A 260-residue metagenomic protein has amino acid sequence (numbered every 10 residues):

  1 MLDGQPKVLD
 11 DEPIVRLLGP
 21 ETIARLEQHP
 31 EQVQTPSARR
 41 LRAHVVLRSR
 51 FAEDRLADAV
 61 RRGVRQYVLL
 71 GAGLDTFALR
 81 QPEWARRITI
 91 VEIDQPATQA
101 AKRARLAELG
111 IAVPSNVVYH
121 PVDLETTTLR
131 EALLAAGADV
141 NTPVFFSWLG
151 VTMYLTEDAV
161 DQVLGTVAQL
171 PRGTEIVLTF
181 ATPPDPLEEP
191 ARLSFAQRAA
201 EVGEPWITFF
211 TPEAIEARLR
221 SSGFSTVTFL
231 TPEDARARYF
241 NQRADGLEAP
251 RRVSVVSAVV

Functional and structural regions predicted by a protein language model:
M1-V68, A72-H120, E131, V140: Rossmann-like AdoMet
V117, T128-E131, Y154-L170: A short, conserved alpha-helix within the catalytic core of class I
D123-T126: Conserved SAM/SAH-binding loop
A138-A159: A short SAM/SAH-binding and catalytic strip from SAM-dependent methyltransferases
F145-S147, L164-D185: Conserved beta-strand signature within the Rossmann-like core of class I S-adenosyl-L-methionine
E189-P205: Short, glycine-/aromatic-enriched active-site segment of Class I SAM-dependent methyltransferases
W206-P232: Short alpha-helix
E233-V260: Core SAM-dependent methyltransferase catalytic element
